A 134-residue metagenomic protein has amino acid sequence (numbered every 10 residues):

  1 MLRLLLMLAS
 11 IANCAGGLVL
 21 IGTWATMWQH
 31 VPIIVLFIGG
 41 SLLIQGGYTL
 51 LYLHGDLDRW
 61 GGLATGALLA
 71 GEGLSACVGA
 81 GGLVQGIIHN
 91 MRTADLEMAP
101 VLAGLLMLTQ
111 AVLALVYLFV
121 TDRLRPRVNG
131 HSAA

Functional and structural regions predicted by a protein language model:
M1-Q45: N-terminal signal-anchor transmembrane alpha-helix
L2-L8, L63-L68, R125-A134: Cytoplasm-facing juxtamembrane segments at the starts of transmembrane helices in multi-pass membrane proteins
R3, H89-S132: Alpha-helical membrane-associated segments of multi-pass integral membrane proteins
I11-I21, L43-G46, A70-A80, L108-L115: Hydrophobic alpha-helical transmembrane segments of multipass integral membrane proteins
T26-I34, R59, L63, C77-L102: Interfacial non-cytosolic loop connecting adjacent transmembrane helices
P32-G46, E72, L96-T109: Alpha-helical transmembrane segments of polytopic membrane proteins
Y48-A80: Loop-to-transmembrane helix junctions at the membrane interface
